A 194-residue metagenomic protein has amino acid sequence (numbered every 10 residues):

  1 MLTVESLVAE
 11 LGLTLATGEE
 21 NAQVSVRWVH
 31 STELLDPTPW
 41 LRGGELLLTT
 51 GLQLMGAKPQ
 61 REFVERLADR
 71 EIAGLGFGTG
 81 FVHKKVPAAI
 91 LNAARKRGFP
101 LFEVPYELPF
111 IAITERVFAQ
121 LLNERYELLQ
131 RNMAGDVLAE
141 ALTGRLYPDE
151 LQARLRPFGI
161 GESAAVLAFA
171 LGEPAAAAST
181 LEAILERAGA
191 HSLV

Functional and structural regions predicted by a protein language model:
M1-S163, E173, A177-L193: Alpha-helical/coil-rich non-catalytic "connector" segments in signaling and regulatory proteins
